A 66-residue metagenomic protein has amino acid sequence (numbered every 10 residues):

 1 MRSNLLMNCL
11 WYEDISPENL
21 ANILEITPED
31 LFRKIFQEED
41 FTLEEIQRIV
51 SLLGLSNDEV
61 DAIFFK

Functional and structural regions predicted by a protein language model:
M1-N19, I23: A short, Lys/Arg-rich alpha-helix, primarily the initiator
W11, F36-Q37, F65: Residue-level detection of the helix-turn-helix DNA-binding "recognition helix"
I15, F41-E44: Residue-level signal for the short linker/turn that defines the boundary of a DNA-recognition helix
E18, E29, D58: Key DNA-contact positions within bacterial/archaeal DNA-binding proteins
N22, R33, S51: Alpha-helical residues within the helix-turn-helix
I26-F41: Recognition helix of helix-turn-helix/homeodomain-like DNA-binding domains that insert into the DNA major groove
E44-E59: DNA major-groove recognition helix of helix-turn-helix/homeodomain DNA-binding modules
